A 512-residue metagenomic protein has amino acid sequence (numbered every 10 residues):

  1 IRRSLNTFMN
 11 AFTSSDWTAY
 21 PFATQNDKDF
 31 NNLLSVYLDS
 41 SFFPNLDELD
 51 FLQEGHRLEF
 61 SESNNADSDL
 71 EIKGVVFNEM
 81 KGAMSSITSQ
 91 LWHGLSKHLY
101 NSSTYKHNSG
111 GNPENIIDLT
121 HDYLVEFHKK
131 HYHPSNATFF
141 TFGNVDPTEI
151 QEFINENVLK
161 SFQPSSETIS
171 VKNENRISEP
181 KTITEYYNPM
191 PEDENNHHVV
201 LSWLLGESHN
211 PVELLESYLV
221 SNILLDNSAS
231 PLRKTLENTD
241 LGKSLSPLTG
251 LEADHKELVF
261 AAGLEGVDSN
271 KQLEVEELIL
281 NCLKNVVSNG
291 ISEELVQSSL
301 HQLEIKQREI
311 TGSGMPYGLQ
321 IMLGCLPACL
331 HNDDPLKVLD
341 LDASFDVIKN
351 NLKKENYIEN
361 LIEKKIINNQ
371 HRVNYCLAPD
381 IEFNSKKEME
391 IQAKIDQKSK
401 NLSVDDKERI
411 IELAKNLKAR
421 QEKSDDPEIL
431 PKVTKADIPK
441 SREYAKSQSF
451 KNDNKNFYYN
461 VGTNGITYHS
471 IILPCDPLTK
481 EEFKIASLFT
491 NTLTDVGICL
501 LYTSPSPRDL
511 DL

Functional and structural regions predicted by a protein language model:
R2-F127, L201, L215-Y218, N222-D226 (+5 more regions): Acidic/histidine-enriched segments that form metal/cofactor-coordinating and catalytic pocket/exosite environments
A11-S15, H107, K129-S135, E192-N195 (+2 more regions): Short, flexible turn/loop "capping" segments at secondary-structure junctions
T24-K28, G143-P147, L205-S208, G263-K271 (+4 more regions): A generic structural motif
L38, L49-R57, D67, E71-I72 (+3 more regions): Non-catalytic interaction/regulatory segments
D67, K73, Y123-N157: Non-catalytic, conformational "gating/processing" segments within enzyme and secreted inhibitor domains
F77-S89, K97, S166-A229, A261 (+2 more regions): His/Glu-based metal-binding/catalytic segments typifying zinc-dependent metallopeptidases
N78-T138, V158, K172-N173, L205-E207 (+4 more regions): Histidine-acidic residue clusters that define the catalytic metal-binding segment of zinc metallopeptidase domains
Y502-D509: Conserved small/polar residues in nucleotide/adenosyl-binding loops
